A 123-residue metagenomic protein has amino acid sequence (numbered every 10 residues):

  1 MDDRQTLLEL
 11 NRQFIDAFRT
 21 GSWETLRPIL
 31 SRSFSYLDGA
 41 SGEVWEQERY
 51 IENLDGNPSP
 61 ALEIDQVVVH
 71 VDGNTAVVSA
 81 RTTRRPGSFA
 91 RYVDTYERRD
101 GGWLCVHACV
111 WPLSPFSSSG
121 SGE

Functional and structural regions predicted by a protein language model:
M1-P28, S33-E123: A beta-strand edge to alpha-helix "cap/lid" segment located at domain peripheries
